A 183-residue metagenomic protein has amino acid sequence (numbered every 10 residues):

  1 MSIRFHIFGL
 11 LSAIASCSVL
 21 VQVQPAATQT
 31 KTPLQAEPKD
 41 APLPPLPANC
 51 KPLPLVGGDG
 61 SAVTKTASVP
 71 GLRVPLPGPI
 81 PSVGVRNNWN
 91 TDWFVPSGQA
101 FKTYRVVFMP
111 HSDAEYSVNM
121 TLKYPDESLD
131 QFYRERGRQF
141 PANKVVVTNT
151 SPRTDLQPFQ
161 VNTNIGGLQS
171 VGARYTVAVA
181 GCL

Functional and structural regions predicted by a protein language model:
M1-L11: Bacterial N-terminal signal peptides that target proteins for export
G9-V19: Bacterial N-terminal signal peptides
Q29-N119: N-terminal secretory signal peptides
V56, I165-L183: C-terminal edge strands of extracellular/lumenal beta-sandwich accessory domains
A114-Q131: Short, surface-exposed beta-strand/strand-loop-strand elements in extracellular ectodomains
D130-F140: Solvent-exposed serine/threonine-rich low-complexity stretches and specific carbohydrate-binding patches
A142-S151: Exposed aromatic-hydrophobic patches
T150-A173: Noncatalytic modules at the cell exterior or secretory-pathway interfaces, chiefly beta-strand-rich lectin/adhesion
